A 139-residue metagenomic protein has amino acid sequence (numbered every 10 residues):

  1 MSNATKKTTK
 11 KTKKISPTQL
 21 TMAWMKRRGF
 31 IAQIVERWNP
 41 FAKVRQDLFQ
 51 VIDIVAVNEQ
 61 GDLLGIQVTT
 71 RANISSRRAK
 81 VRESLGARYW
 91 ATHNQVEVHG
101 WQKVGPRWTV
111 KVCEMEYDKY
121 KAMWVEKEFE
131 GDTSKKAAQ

Functional and structural regions predicted by a protein language model:
S2-Q139: Catalytic phosphate/metal-binding cores of nucleic-acid and nucleotide-processing enzymes, i.e., regions that mediate
